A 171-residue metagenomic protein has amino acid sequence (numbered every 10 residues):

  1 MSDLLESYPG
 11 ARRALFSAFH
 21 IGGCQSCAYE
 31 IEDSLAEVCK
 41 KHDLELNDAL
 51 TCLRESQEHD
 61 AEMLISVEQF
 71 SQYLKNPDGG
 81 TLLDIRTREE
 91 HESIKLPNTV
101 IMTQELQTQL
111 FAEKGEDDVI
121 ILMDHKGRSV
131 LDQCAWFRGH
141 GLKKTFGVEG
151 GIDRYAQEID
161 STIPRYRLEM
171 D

Functional and structural regions predicted by a protein language model:
M1-G80, R88-I121, K126-D171: Rhodanese-like catalytic fold shared by cysteine-dependent sulfurtransferases and DSP/PTP-type phosphatases
